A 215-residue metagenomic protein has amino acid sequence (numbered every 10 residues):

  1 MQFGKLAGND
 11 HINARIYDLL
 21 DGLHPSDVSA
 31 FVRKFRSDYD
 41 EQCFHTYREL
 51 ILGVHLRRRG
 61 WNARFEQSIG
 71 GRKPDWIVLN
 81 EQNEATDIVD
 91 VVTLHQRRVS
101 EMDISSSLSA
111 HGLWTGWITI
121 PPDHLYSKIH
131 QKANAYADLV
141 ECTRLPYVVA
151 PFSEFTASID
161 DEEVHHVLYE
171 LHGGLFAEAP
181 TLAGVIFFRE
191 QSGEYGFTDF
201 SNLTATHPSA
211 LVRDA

Functional and structural regions predicted by a protein language model:
M1-R59, Q67, V92-A215: Charged, structured surface patches that assemble and position nucleic-acid processing machinery
L56, E66, G70-V91: Short acidic loop-to-beta-strand element that houses the catalytic metal-binding Asp/Glu of nuclease active sites
N62: Residue-level detector of anion-binding/catalytic polar loops
